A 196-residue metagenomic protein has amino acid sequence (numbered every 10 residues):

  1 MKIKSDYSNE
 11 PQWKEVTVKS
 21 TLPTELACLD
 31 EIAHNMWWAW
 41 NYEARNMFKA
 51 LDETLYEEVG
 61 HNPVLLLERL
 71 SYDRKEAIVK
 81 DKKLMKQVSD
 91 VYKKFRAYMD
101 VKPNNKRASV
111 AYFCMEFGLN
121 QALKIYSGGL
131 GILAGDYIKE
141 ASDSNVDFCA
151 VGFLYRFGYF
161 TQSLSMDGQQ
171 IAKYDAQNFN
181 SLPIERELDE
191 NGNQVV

Functional and structural regions predicted by a protein language model:
M1-V196: Catalytic cores of carbohydrate-active enzymes across secretory and cytosolic contexts
